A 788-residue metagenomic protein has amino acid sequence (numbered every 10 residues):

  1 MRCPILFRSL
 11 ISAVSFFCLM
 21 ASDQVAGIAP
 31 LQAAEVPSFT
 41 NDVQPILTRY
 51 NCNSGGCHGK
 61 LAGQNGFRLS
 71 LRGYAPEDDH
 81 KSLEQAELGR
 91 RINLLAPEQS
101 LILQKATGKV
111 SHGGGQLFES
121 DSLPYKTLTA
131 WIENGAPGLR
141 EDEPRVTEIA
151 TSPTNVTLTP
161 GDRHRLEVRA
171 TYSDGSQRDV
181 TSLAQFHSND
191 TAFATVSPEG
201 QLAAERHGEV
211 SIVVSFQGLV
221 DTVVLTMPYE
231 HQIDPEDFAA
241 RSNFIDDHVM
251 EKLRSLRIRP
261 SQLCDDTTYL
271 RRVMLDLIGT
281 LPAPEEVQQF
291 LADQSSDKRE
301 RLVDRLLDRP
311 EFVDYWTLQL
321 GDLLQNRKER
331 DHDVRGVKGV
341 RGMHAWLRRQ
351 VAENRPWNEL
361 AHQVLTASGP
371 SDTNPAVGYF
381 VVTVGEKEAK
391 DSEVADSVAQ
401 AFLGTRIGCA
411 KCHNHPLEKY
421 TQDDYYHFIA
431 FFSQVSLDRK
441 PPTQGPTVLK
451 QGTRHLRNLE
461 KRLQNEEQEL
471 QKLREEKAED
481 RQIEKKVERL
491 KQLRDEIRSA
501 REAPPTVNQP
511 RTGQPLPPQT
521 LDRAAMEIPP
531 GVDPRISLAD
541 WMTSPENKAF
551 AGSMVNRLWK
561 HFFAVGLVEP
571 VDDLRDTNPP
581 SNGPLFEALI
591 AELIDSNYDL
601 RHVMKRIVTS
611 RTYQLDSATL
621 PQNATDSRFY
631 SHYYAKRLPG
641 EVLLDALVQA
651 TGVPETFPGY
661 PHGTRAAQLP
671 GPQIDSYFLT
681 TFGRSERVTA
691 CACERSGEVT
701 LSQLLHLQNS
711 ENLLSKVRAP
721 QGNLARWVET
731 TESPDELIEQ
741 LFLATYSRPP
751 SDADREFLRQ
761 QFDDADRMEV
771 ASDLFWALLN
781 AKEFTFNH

Functional and structural regions predicted by a protein language model:
M1-F7: N-terminal secretory signal peptides that target proteins for export/translocation
R8-G27: Bacterial N-terminal signal peptides
I28-Y125, E143-R169, Q177-S242, R272 (+6 more regions): Solvent-exposed helix-loop boundary motif
G55, G59-G63, R271, D276-L277 (+3 more regions): Hydrophobic alpha-helical membrane-insertion signals
G56, L69, E84, E98 (+9 more regions): Short, structured secondary-structure elements that scaffold catalytic or ligand/cofactor-binding regions
L71-K126, N155-L158, E236-F238, E388 (+5 more regions): Electron-transfer interface patches adjacent to heme c in soluble/periplasmic c-type cytochromes and di-/multiheme
F118-P137, S702-N709, L713-R718: Catalytic cores of secreted or luminal carbohydrate-active enzymes
